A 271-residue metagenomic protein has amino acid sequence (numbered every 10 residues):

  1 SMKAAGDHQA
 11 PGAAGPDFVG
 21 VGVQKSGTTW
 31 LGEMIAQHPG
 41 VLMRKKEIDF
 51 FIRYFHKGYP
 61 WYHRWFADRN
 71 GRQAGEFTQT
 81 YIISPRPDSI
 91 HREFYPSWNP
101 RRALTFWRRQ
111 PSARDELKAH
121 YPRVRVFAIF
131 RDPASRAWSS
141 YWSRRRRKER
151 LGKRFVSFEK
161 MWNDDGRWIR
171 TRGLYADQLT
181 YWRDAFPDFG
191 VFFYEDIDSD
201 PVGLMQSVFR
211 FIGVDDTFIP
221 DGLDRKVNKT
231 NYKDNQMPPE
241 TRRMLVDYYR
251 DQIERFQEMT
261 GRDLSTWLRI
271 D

Functional and structural regions predicted by a protein language model:
S1-L104, H120, V124, W138-S139 (+1 more regions): PAPS-dependent sulfotransferase catalytic core
A13, N163-D164, D234-P239: Short, contiguous pre-domain boundary segments
V19-G22, F50-I52, A74-Q79, F127-R131 (+4 more regions): Short beta-strand segments
K46, R170, T180-D271: The conserved 3'-phosphoadenosine-5'-phosphosulfate
Y59-H63, R114, L179, I253: Generic structural signal for well-ordered alpha-helices, preferentially at hydrophobic/aromatic core positions
H63-A67, L117-K118, R183, Q257: N-terminal cationic-hydrophobic initiation segments that often serve targeting/anchoring roles
P85, Q110-R114, F256: Extended catalytic core of nucleotide-activated donor transferases of GT-like folds
R102-F106, S112-K118, R123-R131, S135-G203 (+2 more regions): PAPS-dependent sulfotransferase catalytic domain
